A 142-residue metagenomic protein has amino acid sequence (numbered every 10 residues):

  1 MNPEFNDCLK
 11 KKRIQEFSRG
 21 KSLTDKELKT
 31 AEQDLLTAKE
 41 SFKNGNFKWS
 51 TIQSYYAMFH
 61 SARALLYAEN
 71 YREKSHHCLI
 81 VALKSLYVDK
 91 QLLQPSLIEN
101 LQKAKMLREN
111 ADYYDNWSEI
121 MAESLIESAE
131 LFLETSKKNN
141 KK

Functional and structural regions predicted by a protein language model:
M1-K142: Terminal alpha-helical segments
